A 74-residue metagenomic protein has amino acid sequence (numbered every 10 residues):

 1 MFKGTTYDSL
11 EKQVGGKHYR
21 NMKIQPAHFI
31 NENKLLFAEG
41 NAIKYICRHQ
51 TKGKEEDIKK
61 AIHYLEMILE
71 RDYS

Functional and structural regions predicted by a protein language model:
M1-S74: Intrinsically disordered, low-complexity regulatory regions that flank transcription factor DNA-binding cores
